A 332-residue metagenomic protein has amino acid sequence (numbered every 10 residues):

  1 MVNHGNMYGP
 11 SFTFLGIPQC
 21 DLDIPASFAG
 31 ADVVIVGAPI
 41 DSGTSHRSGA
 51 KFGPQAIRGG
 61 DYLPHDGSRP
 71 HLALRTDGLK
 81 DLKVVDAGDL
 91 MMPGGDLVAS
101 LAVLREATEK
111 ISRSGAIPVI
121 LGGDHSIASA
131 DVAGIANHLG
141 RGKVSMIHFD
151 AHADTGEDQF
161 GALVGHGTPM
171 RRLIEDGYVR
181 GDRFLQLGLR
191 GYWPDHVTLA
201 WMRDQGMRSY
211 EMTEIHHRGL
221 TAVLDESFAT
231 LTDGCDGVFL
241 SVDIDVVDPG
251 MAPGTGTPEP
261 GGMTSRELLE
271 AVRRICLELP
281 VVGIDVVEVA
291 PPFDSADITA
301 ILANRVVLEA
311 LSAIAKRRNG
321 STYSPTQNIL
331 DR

Functional and structural regions predicted by a protein language model:
V2-R332: Conserved alpha-helical scaffold segments that buttress catalytic/binding sites
